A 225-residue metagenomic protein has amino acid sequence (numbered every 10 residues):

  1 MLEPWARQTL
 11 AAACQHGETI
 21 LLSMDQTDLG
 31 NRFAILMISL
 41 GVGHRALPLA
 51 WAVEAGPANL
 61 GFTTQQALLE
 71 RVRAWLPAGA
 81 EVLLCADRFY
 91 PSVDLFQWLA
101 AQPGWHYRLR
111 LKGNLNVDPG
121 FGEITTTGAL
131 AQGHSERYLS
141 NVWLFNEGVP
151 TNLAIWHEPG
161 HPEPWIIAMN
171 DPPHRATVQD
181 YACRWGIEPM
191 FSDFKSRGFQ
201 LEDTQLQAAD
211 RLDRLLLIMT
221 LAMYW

Functional and structural regions predicted by a protein language model:
L2-A6, C14-I20, N31, V42-W225: Single, function-defining residue in the core of a domain
L10: Active-site-proximal cofactor/substrate-binding loop regions of enzyme domains
S23-I35: An active-site-proximal beta-strand-loop segment
